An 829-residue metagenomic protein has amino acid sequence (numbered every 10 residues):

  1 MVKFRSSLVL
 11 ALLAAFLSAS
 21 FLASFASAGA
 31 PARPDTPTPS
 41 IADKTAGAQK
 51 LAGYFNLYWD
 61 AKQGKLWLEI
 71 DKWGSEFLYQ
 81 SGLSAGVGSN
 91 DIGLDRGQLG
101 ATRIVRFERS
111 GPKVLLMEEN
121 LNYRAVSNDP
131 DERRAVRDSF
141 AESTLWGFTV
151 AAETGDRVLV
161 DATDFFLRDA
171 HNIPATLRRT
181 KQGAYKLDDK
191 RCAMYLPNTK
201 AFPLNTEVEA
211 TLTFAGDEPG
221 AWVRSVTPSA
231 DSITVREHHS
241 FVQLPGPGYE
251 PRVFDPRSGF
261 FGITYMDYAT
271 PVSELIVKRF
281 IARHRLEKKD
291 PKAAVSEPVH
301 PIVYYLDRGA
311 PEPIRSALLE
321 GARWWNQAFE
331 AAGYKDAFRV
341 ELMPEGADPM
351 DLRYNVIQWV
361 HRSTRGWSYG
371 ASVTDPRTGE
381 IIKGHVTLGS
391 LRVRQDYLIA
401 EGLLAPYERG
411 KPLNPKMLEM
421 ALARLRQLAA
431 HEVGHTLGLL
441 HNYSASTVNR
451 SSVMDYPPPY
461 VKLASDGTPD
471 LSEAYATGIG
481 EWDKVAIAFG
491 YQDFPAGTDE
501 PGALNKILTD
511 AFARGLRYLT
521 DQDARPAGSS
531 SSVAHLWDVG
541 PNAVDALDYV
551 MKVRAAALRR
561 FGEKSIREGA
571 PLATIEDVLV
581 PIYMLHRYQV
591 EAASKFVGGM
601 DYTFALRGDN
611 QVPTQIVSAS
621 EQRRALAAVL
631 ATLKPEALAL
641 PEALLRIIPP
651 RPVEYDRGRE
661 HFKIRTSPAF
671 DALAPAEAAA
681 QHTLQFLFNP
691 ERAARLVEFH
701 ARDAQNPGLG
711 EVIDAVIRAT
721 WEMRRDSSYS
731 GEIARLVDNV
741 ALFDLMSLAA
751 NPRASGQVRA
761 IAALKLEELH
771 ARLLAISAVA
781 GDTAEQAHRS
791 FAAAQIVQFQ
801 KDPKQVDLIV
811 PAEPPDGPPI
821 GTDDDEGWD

Functional and structural regions predicted by a protein language model:
V2-L12: Bacterial N-terminal signal peptides that target proteins for export
L10-S24: Bacterial N-terminal signal peptides
G29-A310, L319, A328, A337 (+5 more regions): Auxiliary tRNA-acceptor-end handling modules of aminoacyl-tRNA synthetases
S316-R323, Q327, A423, Q427 (+2 more regions): Solvent-exposed, polar/charged alpha-helical surfaces in well-ordered, non-transmembrane soluble domains, broadly
R323-Y334, G434-H435, P459, E591: Sec-exported extracytoplasmic/periplasmic mature domains
L342-V360, A423-I479: The catalytic-center signature of Zn2+-dependent metalloproteases
T374, E380-L388, A429, V433-L437 (+2 more regions): Extended catalytic-interface subdomain
V448-D829: Conserved catalytic/binding loops enriched for acidic/polar residues
